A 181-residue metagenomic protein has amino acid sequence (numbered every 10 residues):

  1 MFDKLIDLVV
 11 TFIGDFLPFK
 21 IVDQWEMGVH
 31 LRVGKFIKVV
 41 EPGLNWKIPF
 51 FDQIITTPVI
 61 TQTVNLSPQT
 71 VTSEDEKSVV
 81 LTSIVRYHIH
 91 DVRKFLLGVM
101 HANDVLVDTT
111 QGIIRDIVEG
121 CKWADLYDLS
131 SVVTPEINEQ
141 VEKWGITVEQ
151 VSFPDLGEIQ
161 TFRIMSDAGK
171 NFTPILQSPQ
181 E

Functional and structural regions predicted by a protein language model:
M1-D15: Short, cationic, amphipathic peptide segments
F19-V22, G28-V33, K47, F51-Q180: Amphipathic, interface-forming alpha-helical segments with heptad-repeat character
P42-L44: Tight coil/turn sites that cap or link beta-strands
